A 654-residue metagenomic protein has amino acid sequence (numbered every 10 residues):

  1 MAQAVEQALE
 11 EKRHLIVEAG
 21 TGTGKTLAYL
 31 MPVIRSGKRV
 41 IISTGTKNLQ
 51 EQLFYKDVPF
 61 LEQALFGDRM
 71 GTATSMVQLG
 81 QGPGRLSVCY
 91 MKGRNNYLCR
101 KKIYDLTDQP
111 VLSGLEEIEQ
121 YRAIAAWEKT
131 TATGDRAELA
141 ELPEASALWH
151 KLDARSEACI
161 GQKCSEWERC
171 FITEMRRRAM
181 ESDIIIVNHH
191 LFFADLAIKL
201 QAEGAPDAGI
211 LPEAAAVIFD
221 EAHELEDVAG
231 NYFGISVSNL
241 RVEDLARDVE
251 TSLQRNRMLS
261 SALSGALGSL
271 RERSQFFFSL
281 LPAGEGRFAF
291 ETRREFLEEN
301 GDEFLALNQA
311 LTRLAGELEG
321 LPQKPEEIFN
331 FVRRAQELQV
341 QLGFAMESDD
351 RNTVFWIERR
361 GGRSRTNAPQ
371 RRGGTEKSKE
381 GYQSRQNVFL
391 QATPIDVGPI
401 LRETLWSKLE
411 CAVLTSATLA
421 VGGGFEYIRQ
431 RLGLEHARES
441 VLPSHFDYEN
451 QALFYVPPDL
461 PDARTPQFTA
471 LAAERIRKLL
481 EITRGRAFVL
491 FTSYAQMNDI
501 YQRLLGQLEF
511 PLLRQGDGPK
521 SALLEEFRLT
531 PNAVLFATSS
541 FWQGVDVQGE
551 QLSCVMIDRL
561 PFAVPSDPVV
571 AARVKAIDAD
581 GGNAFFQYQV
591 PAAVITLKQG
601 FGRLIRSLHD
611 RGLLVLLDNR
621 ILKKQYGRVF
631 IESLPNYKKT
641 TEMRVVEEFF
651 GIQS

Functional and structural regions predicted by a protein language model:
M1-V17: Conserved pre-motif I regulatory segment
E6-Q7, T26-R39, K56-F60: Walker A/P-loop NTP-binding motif
R35, N48-E51, P59, A154-A158 (+3 more regions): Signature of the SF2 helicase/ATPase Hel1-core->accessory helical subdomain module
K38-V40, T44-I185, H190-F193, E250 (+7 more regions): A substrate-engagement module of RecA-like helicase motors
V40-T46, L414-T415, G485-T492, V615-L617: Conserved RecA-like ASCE P-loop NTPase motor core of nucleic-acid helicases/translocases
H150-I185, A194-D207, L314-R365, K379-L460 (+4 more regions): A contiguous, basic/glycine-rich beta-loop/short-helix subdomain that forms a polymer-engagement track
P457-Q467, D517-L622: Conserved RecA-like P-loop NTPase helicase motor core
T492-G516: Conserved helicase motor "Helicase C" RecA-like lobe of SF1/SF2 P-loop NTPases
